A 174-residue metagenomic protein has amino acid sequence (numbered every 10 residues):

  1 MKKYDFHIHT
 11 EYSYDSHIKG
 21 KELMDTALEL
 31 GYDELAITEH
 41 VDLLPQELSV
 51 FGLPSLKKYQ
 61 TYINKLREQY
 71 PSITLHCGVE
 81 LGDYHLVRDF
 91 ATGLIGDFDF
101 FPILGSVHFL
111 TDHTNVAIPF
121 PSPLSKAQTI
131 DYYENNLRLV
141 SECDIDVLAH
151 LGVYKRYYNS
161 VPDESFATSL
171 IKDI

Functional and structural regions predicted by a protein language model:
M1-E134: A metal-dependent hydrolase metal-coordination microenvironment
N135-L139: Internal active-site segments that recognize and position negatively charged phosphoryl groups and nucleotide moieties
E142: Catalytic-site microenvironment of enzymes that process N-acetyl-hexosamine-containing cell-wall polysaccharides
I145-I174: Histidine/lysine/aspartate-rich catalytic loop segments that bind and position anionic ligands
